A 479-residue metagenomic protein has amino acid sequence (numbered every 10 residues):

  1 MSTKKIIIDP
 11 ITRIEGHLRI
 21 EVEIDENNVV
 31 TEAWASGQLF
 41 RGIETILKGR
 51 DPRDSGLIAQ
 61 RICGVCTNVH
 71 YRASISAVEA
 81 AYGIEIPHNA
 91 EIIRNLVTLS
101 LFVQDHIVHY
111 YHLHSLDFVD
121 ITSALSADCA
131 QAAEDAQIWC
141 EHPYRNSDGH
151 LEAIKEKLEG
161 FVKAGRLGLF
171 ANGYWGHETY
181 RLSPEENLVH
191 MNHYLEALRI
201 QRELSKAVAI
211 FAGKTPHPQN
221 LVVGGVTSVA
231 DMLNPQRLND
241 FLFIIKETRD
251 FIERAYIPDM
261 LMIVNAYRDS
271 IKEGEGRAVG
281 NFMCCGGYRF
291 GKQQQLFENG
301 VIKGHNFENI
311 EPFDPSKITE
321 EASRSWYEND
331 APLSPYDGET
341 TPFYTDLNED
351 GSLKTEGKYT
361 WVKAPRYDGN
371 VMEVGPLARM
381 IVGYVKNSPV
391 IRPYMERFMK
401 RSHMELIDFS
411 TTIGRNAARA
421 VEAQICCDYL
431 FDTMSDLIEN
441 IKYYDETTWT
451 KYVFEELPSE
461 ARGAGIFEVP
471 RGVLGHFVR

Functional and structural regions predicted by a protein language model:
M1-V473: Active-site bordering "gate/hinge" segments that shape substrate access to catalytic or cofactor-binding pockets
H476-V478: A translation/RNA-centric and nucleic-acid-associated enzymatic feature enriched in Class II aminoacyl-tRNA synthetases
